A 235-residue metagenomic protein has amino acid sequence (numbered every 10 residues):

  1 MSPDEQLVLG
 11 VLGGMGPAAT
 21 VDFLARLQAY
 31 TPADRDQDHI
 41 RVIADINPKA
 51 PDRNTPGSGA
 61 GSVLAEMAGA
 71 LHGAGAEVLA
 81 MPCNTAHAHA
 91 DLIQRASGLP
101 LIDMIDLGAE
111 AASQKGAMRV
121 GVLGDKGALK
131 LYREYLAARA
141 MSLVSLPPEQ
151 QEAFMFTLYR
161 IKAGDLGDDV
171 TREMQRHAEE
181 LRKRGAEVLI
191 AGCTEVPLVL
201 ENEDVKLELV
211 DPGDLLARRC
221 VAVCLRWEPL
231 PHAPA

Functional and structural regions predicted by a protein language model:
M1-A235: Non-catalytic structural scaffold of enzyme domains
